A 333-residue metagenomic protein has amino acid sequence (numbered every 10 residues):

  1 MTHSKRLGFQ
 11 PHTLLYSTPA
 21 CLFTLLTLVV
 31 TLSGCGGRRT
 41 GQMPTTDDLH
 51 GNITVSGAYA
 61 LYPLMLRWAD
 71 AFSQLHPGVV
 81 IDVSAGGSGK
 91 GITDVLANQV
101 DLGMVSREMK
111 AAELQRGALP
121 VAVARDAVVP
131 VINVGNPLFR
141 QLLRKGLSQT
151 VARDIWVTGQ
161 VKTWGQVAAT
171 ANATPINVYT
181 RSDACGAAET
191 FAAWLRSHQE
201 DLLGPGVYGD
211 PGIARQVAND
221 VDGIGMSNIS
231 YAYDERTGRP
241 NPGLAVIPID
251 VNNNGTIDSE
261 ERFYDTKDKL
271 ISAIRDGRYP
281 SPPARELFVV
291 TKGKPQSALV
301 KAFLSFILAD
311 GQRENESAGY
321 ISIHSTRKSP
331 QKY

Functional and structural regions predicted by a protein language model:
M1, S33-G34: Coiled-coil-like amphipathic alpha-helices with heptad-repeat character
M1-Y16: N-terminal secretory signal peptides that target proteins for export/translocation
S17-T31: Bacterial N-terminal signal peptides
C35-G89, T93-L96, V105-E108, L114 (+3 more regions): Exported/periplasmic ABC-transporter solute-binding proteins
Q99: Conserved functional loop/turn residues at catalytic and ligand-binding sites
